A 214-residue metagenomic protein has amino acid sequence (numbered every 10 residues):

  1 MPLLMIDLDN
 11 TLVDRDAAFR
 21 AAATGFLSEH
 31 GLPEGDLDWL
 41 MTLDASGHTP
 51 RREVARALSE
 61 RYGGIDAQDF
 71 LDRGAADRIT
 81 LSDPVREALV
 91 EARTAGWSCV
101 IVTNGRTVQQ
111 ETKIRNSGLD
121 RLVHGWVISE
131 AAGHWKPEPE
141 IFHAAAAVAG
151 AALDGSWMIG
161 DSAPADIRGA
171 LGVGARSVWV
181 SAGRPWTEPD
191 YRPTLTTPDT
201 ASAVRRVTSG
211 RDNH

Functional and structural regions predicted by a protein language model:
M1-E87: N-terminal helical cap/lid subdomain that shapes the substrate entry/recognition surface in HAD-like hydrolases
M1-P2, R86, V90, S98-H214: Asp-based, Mg2+/Mn2+-dependent phosphohydrolase catalytic module
R93: Conserved ATPase "switch" residues in P-loop NTPase domains
